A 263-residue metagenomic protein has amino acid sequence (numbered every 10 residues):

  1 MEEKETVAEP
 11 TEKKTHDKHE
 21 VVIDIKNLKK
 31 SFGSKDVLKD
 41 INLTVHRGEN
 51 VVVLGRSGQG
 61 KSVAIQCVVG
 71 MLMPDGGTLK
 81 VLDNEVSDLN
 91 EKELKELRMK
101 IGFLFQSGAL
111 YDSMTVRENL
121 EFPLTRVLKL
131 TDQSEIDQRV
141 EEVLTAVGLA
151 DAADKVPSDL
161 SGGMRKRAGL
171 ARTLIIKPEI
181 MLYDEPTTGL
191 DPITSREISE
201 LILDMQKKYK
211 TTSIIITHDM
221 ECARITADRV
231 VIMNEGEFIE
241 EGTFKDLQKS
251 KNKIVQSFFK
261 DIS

Functional and structural regions predicted by a protein language model:
V69: Helix-to-loop junction immediately C-terminal to a conserved catalytic motif
E85, D132-D151: Conserved ABC ATPase "signature" region
V156-L160, M164: Conserved ABC ATPase signature
I175-E179: A short, proline-enriched helix->beta-strand linker immediately N-terminal to the Walker B motif in ABC-type P-loop
M181-D184: Catalytic Walker B motif of ABC-type/P-loop ATPase nucleotide-binding domains
